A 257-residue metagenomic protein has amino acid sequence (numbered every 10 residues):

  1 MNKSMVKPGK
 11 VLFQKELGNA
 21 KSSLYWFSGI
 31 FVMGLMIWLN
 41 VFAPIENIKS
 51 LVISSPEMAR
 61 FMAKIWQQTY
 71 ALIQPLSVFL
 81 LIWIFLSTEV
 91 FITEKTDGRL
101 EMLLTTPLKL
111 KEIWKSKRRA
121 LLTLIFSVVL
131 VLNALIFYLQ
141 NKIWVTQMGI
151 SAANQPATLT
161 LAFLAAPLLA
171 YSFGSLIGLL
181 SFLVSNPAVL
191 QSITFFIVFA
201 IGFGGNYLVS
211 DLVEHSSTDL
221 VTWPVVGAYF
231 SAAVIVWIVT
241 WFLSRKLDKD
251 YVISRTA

Functional and structural regions predicted by a protein language model:
M1-M33, Y251-A257: Aromatic- and glycine-rich beta-strand/loop motifs that create alpha-glucan
V11-N19, E101-T105, G178-S185: Short amphipathic alpha-helical coupling elements at transmembrane boundaries
K21-Y25, W83, L108-Q140: Selective transmembrane-helix segments that form parts of the transport pathway or gating/packing helices in multipass
I45-W66, G149-A153, L176-A257: Terminal transmembrane helical anchor/hairpin motif
Q67-E89: Long, hydrophobic alpha-helical segments
S77, E89-V90, I125-F126, F163-Y171 (+1 more regions): Residue-level hotspots within the lipid-embedded alpha helices of multi-pass solute transporters
I84-L104: Transmembrane helix boundary and interhelical loop/hinge segments in multi-pass membrane proteins
A120-S172, G178: Secretory targeting signals
